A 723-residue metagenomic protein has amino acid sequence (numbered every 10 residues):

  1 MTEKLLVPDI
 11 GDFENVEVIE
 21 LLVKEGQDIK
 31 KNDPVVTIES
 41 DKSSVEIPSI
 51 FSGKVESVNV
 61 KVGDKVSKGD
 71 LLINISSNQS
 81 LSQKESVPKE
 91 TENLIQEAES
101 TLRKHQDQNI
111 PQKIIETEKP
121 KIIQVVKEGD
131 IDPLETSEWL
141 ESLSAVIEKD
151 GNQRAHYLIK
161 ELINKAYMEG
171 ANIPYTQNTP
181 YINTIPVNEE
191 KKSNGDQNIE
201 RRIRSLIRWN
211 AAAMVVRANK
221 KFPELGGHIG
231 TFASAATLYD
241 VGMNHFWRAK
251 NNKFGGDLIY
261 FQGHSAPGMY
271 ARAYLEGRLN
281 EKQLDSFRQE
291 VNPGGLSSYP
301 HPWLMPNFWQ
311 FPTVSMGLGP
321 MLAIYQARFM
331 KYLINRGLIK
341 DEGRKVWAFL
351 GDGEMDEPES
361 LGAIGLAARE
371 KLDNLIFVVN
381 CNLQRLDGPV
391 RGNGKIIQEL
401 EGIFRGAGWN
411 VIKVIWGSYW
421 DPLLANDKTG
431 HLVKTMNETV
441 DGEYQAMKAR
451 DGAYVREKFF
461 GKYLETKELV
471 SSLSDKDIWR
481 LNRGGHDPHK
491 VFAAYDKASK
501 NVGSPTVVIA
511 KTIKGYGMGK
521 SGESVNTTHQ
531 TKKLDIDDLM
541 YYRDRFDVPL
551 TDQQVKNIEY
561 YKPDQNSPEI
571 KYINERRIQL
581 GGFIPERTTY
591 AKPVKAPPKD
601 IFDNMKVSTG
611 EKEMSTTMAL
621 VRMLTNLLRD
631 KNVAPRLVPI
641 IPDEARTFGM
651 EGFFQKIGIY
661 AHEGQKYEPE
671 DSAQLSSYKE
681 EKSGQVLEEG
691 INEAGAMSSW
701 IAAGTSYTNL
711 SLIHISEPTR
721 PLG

Functional and structural regions predicted by a protein language model:
M1-T37, E46, I50-S52: Acidic, low-complexity mobile loops and tails
D12, V23, S40, V60 (+1 more regions): Short, conserved catalytic or interaction motifs in soluble domains
K30-P48, S67-Q83: Short hydrophobic beta/alpha edge segments that flank linear recognition/processing sites
N78-E97: Intrinsically disordered, low-complexity mixed-charge segments
E85, E97, L102-V241, F349-L350 (+4 more regions): Conserved acidic/glycine
G195-I207, A211-F222, H228-E370, N393-G394 (+3 more regions): Cofactor-binding active-site loop characterized by glycine-rich and histidine/acidic residues
G255-D257, R344-K345, D373, G503-P505 (+3 more regions): Short coil/turn segments at beta-strand junctions that form active-site/ligand-binding loops
I713-G723: Single conserved hydrophobic/aromatic residue that forms the stacking wall/gate of nucleotide- or nucleobase-binding
